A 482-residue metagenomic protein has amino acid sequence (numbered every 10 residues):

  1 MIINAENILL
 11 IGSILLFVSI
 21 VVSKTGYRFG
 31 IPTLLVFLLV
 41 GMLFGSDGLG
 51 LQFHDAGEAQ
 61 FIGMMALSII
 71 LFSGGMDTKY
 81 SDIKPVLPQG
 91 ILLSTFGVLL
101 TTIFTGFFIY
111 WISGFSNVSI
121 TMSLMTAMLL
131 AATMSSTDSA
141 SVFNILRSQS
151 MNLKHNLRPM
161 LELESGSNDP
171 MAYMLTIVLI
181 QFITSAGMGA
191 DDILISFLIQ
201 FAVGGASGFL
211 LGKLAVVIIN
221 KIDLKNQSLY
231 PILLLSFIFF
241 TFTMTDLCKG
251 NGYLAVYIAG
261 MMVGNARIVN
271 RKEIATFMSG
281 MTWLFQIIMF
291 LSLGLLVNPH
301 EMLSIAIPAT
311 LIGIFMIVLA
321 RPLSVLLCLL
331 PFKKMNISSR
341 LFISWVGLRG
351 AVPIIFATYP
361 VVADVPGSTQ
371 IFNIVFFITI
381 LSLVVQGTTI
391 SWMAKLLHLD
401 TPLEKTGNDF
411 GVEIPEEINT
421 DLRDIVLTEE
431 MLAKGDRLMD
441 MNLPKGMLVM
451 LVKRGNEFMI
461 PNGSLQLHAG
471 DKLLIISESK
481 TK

Functional and structural regions predicted by a protein language model:
M1-L403, G407, E417: Transmembrane helical cores of multi-pass secondary ion antiporters/exchangers
R28-I31, L399-M439: Extended boundary segments
D47, I418-R423, K445-L448, K472: Generic structural motif recognizing short loop/turn segments at the entrances and edges of beta-strands
L161, E404-E413, V449-G455: Short linear loop/turn motifs
L194-I195, I222, L399, N408-V412 (+3 more regions): Short flexible/disordered coil segments
T428-K482: Cytosolic Rossmann-like ligand/nucleotide-binding regulatory domains
